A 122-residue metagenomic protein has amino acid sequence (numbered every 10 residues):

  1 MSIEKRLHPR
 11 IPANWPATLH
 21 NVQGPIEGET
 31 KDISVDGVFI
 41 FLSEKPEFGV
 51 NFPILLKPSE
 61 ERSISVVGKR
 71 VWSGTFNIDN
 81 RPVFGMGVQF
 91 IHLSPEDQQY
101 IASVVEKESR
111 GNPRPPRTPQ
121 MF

Functional and structural regions predicted by a protein language model:
M1-V35, A102-F122: N-terminal helix initiation/capping motif
H8, F41-K45, E61: Short, surface-exposed secondary-structure edge patches
W15-L19, G49-I64: Short conserved beta-strand and strand-loop elements enriched in small hydrophobics with frequent Asp/Gly
V22, V35, S73-D79, P95: Short, conserved beta-turn/loop elements at beta-strand boundaries and strand-helix junctions
G28-T30, S65-S73: Short beta-strand-centered aromatic/proline hotspots
G37-L42, P53-L56: Short, well-ordered beta-strand segments in soluble/periplasmic domains
F39-L42, G74-Q89: Short, solvent-exposed secondary-structure boundary/capping segments
N80, E96-V104: Short, charged, solvent-exposed linker or helix-capping segments at domain edges/interfaces that act as flexible hinges
